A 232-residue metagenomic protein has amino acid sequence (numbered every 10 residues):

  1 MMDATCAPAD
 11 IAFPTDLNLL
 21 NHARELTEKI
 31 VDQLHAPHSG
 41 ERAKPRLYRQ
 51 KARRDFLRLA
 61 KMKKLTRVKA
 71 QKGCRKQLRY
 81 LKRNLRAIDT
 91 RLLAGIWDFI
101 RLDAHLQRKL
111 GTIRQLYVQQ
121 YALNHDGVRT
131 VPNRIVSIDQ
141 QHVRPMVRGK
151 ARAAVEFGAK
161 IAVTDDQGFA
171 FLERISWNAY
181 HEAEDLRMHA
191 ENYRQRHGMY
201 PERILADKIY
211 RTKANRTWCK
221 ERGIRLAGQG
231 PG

Functional and structural regions predicted by a protein language model:
M1-G232: Anion-binding and metal-coordination hotspots
